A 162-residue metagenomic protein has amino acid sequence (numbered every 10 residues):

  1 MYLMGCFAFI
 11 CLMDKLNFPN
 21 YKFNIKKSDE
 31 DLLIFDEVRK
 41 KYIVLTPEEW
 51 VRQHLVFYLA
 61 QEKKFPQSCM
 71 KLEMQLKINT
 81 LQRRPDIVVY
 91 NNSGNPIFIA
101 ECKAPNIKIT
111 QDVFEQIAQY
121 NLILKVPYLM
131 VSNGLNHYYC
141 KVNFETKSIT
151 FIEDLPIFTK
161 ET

Functional and structural regions predicted by a protein language model:
M1-L3, P47: Intrinsically disordered regions, especially transient/low-confidence alpha-helical propensity segments and coil-helix
M13-Y128, L135-T162: A short, conserved, highly charged catalytic patch centered on acidic carboxylates
